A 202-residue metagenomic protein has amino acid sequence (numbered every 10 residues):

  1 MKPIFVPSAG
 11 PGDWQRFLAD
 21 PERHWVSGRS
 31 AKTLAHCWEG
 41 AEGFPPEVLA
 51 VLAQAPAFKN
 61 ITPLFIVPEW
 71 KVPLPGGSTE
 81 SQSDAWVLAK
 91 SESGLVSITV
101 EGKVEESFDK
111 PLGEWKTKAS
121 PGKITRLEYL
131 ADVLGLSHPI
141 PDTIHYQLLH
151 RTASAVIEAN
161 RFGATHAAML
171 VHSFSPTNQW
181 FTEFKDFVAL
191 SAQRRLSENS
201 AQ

Functional and structural regions predicted by a protein language model:
M1-G77, K90-S93: Acidic-basic catalytic patches of nuclease active cores, encompassing PD-(D/E)XK and other metal-cofactor nuclease
K71-V72, K103-S107, F174-T177: Short, solvent-exposed loop/turn segments at secondary-structure junctions
Q82-W86, G102: Conserved beta-strand->loop/alpha-helix structural units within folded catalytic cores of enzymes with alpha/beta
V87-T99: Active-site beta-strand-loop-beta-strand hairpin of nuclease catalytic cores that positions key catalytic residues
G94, E106-K110, N160, T177-W180: Short catalytic/ligand-binding loop motif for oxyanion handling, primarily in non-cytosolic enzymes, centered on
T99-E101, A168-F174: Extended hydrophobic secondary-structure segments that form protein cores and membrane-embedded regions
F108-M169: Acidic, metal/cofactor-coordinating or nucleic-acid-engaging core segments within structured domains
V171-Q202: Short, low-complexity, polybasic intrinsically disordered segments
